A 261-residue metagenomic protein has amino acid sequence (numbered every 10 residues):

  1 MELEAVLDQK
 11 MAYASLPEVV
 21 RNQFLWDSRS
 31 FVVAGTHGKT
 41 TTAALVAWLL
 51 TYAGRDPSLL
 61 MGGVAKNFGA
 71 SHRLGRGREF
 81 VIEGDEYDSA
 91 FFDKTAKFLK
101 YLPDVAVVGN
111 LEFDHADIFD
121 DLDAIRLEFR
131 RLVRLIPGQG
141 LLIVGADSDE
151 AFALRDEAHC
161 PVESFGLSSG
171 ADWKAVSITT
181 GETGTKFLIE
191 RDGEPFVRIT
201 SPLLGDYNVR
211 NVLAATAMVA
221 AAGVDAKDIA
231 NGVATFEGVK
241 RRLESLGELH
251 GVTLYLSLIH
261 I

Functional and structural regions predicted by a protein language model:
M1-L16, R21-N22, W26-S28, Y52-R55 (+3 more regions): Acidic, Mg2+-coordinating active-site environments of NTP-dependent enzymes
R21-A65: Walker A (P-loop) phosphate-binding motif
V33-A43, G109, A215, H260-I261: Conserved adenylation A10 loop of the ANL superfamily
K39-L45, N67-G69, S89-F91, V209-R210: Short glycine/serine/threonine-rich phosphate/pyrophosphate-binding segments that cradle anionic phosphate groups
H72-G75, F98-K100, R134-P137: Conserved catalytic network of the ASCE P-loop NTPase/AAA+ motor domain
R78-E79, D104: Conserved acidic residues
E79-D88, L254-L256: Switch II (G3) loop of P-loop NTPases
D88-L102: Switch II of P-loop NTPase G domains
